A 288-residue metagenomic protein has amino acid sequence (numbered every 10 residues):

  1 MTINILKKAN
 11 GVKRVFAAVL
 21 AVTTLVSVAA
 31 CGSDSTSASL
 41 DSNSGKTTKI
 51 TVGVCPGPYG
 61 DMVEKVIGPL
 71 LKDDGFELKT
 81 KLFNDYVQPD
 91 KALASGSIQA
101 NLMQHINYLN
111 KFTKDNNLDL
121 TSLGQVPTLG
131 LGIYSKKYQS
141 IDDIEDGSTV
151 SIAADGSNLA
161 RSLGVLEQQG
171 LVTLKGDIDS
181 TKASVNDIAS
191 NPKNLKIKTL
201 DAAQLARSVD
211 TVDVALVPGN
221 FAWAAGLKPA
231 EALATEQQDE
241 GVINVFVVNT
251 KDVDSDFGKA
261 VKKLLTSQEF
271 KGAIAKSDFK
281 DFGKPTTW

Functional and structural regions predicted by a protein language model:
T24-A30: C-terminal motif of bacterial Sec signal peptides marking the signal peptidase cleavage site
G32-S35: Bacterial signal peptide processing site
K49, G57-K79: Short, polar/charged alpha-helical segment
T80-K91, I178-R207: Short helix-initiation/N-cap motifs at beta->coil->alpha
K111-L123, Y138, T211, L216 (+1 more regions): Ligand-binding "clamshell"
L123-V172, K271-G272: A conserved helix-loop-strand patch within extracytoplasmic ligand-binding domains of the periplasmic binding
G130-I141, V242-F257: A bilobed periplasmic-binding-protein/Venus flytrap-type ligand-binding module shared by bacterial periplasmic
S157-K182, K262-W288: Ligand-binding clefts/hinges and TM-proximal coupling segments of bilobed small-molecule sensing domains
